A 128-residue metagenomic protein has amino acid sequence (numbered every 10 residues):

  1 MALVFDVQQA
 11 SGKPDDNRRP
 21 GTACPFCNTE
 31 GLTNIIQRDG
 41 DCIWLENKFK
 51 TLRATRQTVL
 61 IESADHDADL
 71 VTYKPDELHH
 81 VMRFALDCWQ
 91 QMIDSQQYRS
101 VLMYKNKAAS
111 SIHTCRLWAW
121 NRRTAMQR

Functional and structural regions predicted by a protein language model:
M1-R128: Active-site microenvironments that recognize anionic phosphate/pyrophosphate groups
